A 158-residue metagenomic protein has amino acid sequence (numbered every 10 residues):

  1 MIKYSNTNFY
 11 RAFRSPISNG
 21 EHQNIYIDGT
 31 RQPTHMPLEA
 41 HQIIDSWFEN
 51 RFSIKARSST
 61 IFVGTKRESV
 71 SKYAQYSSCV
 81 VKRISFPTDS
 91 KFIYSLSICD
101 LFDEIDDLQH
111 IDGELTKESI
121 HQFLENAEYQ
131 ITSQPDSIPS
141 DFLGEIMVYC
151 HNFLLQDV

Functional and structural regions predicted by a protein language model:
M1-R57, L155-D157: ADP-ribose/NAD+-binding catalytic cleft of ART/PARP-like enzymes
T7, S58-T60, V81, L143-E145: Extracellular structured ligand-interaction cores
R11, F62-G64, R83: A structural signal for short, well-ordered beta-strand segments and their strand-loop junctions that often border
R14, S85-V158: Active-site and NAD+-binding cores of ADP-ribose-processing enzymes
N19, V70-Y73, K91-Y94: Short catalytic/ligand-binding loop motif for oxyanion handling, primarily in non-cytosolic enzymes, centered on
R51-A74: Extended catalytic/binding region for NAD+/ADP-ribose chemistry, centered on the ART fold
A74-S78, S97-D100: "Short basic amphipathic alpha-helical interaction patches in structured regions
S77-S85: Cytochrome P450 catalytic domain signature, combining two hallmark sequence patches
